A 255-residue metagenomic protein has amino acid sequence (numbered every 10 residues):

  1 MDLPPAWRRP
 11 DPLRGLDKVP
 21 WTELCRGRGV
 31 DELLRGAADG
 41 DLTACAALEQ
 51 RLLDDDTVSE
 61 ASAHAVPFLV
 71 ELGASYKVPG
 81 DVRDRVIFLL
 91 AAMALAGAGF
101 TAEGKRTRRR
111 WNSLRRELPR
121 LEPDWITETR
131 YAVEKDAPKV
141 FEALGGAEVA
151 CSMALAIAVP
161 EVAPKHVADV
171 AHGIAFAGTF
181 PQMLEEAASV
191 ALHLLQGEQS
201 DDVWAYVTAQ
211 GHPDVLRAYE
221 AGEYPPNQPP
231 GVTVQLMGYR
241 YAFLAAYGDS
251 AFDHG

Functional and structural regions predicted by a protein language model:
M1-D39, D202, R217, A221-T233 (+1 more regions): Long, low-complexity, highly charged intrinsically disordered regions
D11-A74, D84-G99, L121-T129: Alpha-helical solenoid scaffolds in large eukaryotic transport, assembly, and signaling factors
A74-Y76, G80, D84-D202, T208: Eukaryote-skewed repeat-based solenoidal scaffolds used as protein-protein interaction platforms, primarily
H193-G255: Extended, charged low-complexity segments that frequently continue into or abut oligomerization scaffolds
